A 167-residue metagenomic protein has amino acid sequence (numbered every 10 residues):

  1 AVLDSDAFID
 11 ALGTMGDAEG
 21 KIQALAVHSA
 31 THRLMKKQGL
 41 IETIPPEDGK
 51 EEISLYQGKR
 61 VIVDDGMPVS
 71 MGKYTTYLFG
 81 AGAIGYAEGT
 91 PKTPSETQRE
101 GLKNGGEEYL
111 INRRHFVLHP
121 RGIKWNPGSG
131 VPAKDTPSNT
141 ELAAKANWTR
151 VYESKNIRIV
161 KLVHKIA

Functional and structural regions predicted by a protein language model:
V2-L3, K37-A167: Sequence/fold signature of self-assembling virion shell proteins
D6-G39: Structured, hydrophobic secondary-structure cores that serve as assembly/anchoring elements
